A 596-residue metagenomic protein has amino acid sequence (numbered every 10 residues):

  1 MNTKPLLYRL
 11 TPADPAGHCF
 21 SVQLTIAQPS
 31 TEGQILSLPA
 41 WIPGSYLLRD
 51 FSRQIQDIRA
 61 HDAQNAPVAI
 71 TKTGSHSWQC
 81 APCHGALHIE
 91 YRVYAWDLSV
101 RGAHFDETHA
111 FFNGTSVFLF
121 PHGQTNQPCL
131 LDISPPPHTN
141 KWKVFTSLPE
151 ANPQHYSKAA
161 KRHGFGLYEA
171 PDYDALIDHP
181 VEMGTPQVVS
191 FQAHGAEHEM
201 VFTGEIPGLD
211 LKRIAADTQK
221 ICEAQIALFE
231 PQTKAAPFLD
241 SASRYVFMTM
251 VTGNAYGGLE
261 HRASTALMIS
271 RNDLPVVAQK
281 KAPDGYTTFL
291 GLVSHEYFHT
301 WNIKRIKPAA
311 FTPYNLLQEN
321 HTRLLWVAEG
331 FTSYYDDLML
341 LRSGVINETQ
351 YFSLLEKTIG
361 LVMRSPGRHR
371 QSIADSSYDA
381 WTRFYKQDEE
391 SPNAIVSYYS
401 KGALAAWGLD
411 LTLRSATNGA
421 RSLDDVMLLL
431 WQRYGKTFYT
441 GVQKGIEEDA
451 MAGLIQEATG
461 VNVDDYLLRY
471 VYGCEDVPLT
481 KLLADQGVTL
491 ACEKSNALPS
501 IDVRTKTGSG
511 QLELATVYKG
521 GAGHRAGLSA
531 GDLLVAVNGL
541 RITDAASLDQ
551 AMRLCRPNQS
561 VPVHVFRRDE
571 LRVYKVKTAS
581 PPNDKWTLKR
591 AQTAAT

Functional and structural regions predicted by a protein language model:
P12-A13, G44-D106: A surface-exposed beta-strand-loop module
P39, E90-E182: Extended, low-hydrophobicity, Ser/Thr/Pro/Gly-biased non-transmembrane segments
F51-Q54, N126, D132-F145, P149 (+6 more regions): Zn2+-dependent metallopeptidase catalytic core
Q187-L325: Juxtacatalytic substrate-recognition/specificity segment
I306-Y314, E319-Y399, Y434-T437: Acidic/His/Gly-enriched intrinsically disordered linker/tail segments that often contain short helix/coil "MoRF-like"
Y385-L483: Amphipathic alpha-helical substructures
G523-A546: Conserved PDZ fold ligand-binding element
S529, V535, D549-A591: PDZ-domain C-terminal substructure recognizer with occasional recognition of PDZ-binding tails
